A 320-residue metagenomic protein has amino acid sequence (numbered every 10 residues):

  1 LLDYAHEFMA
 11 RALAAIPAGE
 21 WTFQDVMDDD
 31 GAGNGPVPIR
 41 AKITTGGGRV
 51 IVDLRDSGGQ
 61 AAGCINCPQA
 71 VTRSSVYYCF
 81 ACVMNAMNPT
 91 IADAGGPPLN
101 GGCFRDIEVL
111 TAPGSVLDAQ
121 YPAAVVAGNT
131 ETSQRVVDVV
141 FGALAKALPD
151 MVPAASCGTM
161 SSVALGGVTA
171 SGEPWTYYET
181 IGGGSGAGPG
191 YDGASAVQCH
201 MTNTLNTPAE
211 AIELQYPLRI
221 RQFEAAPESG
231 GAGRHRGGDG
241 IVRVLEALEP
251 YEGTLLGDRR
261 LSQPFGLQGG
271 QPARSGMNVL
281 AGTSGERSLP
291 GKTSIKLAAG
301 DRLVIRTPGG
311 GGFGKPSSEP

Functional and structural regions predicted by a protein language model:
L1-P320: Glycine/proline-enriched, intrinsically flexible loops and inter-domain linkers
